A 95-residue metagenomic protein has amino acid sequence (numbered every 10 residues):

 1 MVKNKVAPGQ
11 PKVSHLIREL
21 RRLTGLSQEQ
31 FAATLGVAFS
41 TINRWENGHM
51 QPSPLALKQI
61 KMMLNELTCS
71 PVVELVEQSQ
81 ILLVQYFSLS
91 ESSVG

Functional and structural regions predicted by a protein language model:
V2-K3, S53-V73: DNA major-groove recognition helix of helix-turn-helix/homeodomain DNA-binding modules
V2-L23, K61: A short, Lys/Arg-rich alpha-helix, primarily the initiator
A7, C69-G95: Short, charged recognition helix plus adjacent turn of helix-turn-helix-like nucleic-acid-binding domains
G25-N43: Short alpha-helical DNA-recognition segment
